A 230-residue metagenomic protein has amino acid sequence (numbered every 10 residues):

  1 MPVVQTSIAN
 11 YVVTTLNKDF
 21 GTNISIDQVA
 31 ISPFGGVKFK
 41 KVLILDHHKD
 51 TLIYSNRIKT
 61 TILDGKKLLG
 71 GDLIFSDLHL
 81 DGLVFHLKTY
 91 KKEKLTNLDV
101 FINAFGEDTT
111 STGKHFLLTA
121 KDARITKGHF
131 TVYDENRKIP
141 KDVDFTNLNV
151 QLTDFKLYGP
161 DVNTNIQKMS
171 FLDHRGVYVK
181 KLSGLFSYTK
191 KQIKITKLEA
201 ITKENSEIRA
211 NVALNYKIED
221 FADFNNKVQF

Functional and structural regions predicted by a protein language model:
M1-F20: N-terminal type II signal-anchor transmembrane helix that functions as the membrane-insertion/stop-transfer segment
A9, T22, G71, F116 (+2 more regions): Short solvent-exposed loop/turn micro-motifs enriched in small/polar/acidic residues
A9-V13, L98-A104, D108-K114: Sec-dependent signal peptide cleavage junction
G21, H48-I62, F75, N136-V150 (+2 more regions): Amphipathic hydrophobic-ligand
G21-D27: A short, amphipathic edge element
Q28-K94, E107-Y133, Q151-N163, Q167 (+2 more regions): Flexible beta-edge/linker motif
K91-D99, K181-L182, Y216: Flexible, surface-exposed loop regions and adjacent strand-edge segments of Gram-negative outer-membrane beta-barrel
S187-Y188: Aromatic-rich beta-strand edge motifs centered on tyrosine
